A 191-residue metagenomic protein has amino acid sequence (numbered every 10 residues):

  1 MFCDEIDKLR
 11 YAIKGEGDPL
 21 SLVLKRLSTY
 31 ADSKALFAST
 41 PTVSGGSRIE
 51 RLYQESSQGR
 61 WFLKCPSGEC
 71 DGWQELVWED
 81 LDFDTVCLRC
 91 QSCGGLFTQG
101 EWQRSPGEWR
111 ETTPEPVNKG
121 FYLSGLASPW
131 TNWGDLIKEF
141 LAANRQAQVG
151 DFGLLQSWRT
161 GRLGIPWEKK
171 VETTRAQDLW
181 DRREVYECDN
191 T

Functional and structural regions predicted by a protein language model:
M1-T191: Short, flexible loop motifs at catalytic/binding sites
